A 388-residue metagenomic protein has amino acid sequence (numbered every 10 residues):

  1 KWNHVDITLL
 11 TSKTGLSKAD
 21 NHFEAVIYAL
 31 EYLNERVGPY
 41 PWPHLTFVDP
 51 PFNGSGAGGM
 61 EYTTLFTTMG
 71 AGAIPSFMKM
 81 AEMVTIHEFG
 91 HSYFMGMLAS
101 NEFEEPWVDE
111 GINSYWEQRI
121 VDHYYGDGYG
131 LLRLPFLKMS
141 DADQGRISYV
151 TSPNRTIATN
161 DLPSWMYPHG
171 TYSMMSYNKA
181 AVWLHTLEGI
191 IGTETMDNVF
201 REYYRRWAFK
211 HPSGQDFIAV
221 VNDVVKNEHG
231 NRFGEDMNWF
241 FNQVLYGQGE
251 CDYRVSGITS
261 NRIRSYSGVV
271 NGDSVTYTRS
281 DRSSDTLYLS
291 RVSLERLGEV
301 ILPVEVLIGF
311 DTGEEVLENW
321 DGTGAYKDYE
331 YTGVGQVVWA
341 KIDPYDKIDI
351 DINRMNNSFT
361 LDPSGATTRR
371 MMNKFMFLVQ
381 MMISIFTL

Functional and structural regions predicted by a protein language model:
W2, D6-V275, D281-T286, S290-V292: Hydrophobic alpha-helical and helix-loop surface patches within well-folded domains that function as non-catalytic
R205-L388: Beta/coil-rich, acidic/histidine-enriched accessory regions frequently appended to metallopeptidases
